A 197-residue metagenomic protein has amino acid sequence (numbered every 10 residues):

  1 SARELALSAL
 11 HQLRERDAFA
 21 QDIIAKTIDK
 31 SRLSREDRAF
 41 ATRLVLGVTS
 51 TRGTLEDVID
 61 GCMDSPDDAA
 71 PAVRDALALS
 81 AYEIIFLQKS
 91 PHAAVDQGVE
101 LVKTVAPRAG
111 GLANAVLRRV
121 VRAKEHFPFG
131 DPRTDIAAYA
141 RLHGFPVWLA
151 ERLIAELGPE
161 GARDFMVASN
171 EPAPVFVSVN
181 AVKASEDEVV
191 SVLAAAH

Functional and structural regions predicted by a protein language model:
S1-H197: Class I Rossmann-like S-adenosyl-L-methionine
